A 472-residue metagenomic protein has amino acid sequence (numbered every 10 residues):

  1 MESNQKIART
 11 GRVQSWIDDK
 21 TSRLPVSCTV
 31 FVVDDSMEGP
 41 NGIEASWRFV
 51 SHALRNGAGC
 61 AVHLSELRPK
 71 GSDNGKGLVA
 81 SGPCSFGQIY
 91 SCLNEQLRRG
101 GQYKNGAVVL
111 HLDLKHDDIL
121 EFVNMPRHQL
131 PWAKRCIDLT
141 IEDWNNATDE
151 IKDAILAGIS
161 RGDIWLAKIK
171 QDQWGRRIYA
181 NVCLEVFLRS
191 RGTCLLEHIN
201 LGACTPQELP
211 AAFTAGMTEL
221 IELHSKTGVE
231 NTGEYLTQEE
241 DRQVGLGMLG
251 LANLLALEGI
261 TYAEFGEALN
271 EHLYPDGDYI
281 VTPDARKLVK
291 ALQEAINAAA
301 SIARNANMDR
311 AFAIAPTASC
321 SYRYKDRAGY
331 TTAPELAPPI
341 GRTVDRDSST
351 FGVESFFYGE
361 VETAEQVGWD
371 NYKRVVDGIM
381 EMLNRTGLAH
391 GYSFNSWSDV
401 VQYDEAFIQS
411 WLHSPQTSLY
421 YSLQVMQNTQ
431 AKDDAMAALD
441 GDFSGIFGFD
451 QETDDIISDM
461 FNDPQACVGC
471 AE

Functional and structural regions predicted by a protein language model:
M1-E472: Long, C-terminal-biased catalytic regions of enzyme "large/alpha" subunits
